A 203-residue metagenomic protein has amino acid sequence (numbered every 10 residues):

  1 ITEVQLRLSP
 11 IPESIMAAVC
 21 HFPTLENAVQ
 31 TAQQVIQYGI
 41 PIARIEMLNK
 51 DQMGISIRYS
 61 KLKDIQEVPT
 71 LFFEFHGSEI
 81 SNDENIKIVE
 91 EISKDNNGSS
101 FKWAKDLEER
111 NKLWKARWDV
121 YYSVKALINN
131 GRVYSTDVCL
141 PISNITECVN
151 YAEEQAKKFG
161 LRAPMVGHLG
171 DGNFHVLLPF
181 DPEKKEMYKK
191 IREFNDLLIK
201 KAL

Functional and structural regions predicted by a protein language model:
L6-P12, M16-L197, K201: C-terminal substrate-recognition/cap domain of FAD-linked oxidoreductases
